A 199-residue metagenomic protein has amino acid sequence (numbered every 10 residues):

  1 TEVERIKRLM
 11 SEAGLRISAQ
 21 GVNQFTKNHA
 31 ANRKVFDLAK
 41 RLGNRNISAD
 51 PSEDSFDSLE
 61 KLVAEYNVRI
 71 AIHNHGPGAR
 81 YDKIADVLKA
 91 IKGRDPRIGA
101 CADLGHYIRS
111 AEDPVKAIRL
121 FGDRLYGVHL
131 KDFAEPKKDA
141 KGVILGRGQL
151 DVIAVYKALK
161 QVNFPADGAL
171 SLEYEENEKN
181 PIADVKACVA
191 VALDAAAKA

Functional and structural regions predicted by a protein language model:
T1-R5, A169: Glycine-rich, flexible loop segments associated with nucleotide phosphate handling
V3, L9-G99, I108-A111, L120 (+1 more regions): Active-site acidic/histidine proton-transfer and metal-coordination neighborhood in alpha/beta enzyme cores
A85-A102, I108-A199: Histidine-acidic metal/acid-base catalytic patches
